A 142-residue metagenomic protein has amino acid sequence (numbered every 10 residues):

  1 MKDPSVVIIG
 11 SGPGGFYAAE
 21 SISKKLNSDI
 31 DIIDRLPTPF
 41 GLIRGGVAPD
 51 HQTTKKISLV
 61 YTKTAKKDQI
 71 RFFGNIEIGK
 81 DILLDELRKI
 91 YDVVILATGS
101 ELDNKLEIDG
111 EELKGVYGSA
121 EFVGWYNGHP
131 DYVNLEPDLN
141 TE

Functional and structural regions predicted by a protein language model:
M1-K2, R88-K89, L139-E142: Flexible, charged surface loops at secondary-structure boundaries
K2-I78, E86: Beta1-alpha1 glycine-rich phosphate/pyrophosphate-binding loop at the start of Rossmann-like nucleotide-binding domains
V6, D29-D31, D92-I95, G115: Beta-sheet entry/capping signal
A18-A19, L42, L83-L84, K105-E107 (+1 more regions): Short glycine-/acidic-enriched loop or helix-start segments at secondary-structure transitions that form or flank
R35-L36, G99-S100, E121: Short, ordered loop/turn segments at secondary-structure junctions
I57-L59, K80-I82, H129-P137: A generic local structural motif
Y61-L113: Feature captures the FAD/FMN-dependent oxidoreductase FAD-binding
D103-E142: Glycine-rich dinucleotide-binding loop and its adjacent helix/turn
